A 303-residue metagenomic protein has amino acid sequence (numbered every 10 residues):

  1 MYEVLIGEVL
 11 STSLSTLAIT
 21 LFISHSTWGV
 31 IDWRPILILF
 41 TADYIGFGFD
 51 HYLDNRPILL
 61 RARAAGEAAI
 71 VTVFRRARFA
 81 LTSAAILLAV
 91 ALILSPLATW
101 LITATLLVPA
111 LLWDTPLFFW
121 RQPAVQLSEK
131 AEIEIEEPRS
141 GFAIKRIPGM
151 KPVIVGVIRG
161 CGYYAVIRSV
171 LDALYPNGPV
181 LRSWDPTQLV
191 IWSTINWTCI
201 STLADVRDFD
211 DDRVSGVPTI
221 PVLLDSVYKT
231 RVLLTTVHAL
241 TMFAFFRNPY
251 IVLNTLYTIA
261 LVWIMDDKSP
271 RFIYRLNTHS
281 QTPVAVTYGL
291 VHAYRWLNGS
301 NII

Functional and structural regions predicted by a protein language model:
Y2-S24, F79-I86, V155-Y163: The first (N-terminal) embedded transmembrane alpha-helix
L17, L21, F40-N55, A85-L87 (+1 more regions): Central hydrophobic cores of alpha-helical transmembrane segments in multi-pass inner-membrane proteins across all
L21-W33: Short, hydrophobic transmembrane alpha-helix segments
V30-F49, T105-V108, L181-T202: Membrane-embedded alpha-helical segments that form the functional core of polytopic membrane enzymes, especially those
V30-P35, R75-F119, Q126, R231-Q281: Transmembrane helix-loop-helix
D43-T82, W197-H238: Solvent-exposed interhelical
A62-I70, G141-K145, Y250-I303: Extended hydrophobic alpha-helices typical of membrane-associated regions
E67-L174: Intramembrane alpha-helical segments
